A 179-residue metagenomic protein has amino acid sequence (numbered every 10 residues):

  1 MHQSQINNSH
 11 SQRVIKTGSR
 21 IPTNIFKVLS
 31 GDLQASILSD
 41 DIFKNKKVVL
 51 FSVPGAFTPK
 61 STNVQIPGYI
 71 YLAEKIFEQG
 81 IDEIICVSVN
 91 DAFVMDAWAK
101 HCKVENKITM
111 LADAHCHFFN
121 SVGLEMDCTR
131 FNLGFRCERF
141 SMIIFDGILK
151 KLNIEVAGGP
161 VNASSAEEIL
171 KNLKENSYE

Functional and structural regions predicted by a protein language model:
M1-E179: Chalcogenol-based redox active-site neighborhoods
